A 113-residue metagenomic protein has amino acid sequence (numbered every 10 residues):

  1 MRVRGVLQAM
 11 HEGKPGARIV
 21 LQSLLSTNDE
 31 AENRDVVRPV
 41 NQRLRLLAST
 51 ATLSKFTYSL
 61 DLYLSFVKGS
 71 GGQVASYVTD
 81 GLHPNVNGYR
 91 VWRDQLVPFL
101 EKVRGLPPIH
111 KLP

Functional and structural regions predicted by a protein language model:
V3-Q8, N41, R45: Generic structural signal for well-ordered alpha-helices, preferentially at hydrophobic/aromatic core positions
K14-R18: A short helix->loop->beta-strand "cap" motif at the edges of active sites that frequently abuts
V20-S23: Alpha/beta-hydrolase-fold catalytic nucleophile elbow
S26-P113: Catalytic His-Asp segment of secreted/periplasmic serine-dependent ester chemistry enzymes
